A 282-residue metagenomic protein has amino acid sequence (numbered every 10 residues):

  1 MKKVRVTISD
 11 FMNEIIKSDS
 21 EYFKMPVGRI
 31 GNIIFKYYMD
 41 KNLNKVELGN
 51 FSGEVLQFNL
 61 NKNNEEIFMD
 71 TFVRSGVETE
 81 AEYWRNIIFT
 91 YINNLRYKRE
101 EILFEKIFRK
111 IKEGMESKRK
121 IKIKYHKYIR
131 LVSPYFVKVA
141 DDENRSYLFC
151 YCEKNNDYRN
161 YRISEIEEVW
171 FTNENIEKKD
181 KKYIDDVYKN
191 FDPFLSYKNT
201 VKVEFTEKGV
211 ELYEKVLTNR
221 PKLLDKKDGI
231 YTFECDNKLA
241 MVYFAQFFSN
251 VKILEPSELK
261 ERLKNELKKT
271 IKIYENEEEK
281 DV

Functional and structural regions predicted by a protein language model:
M1-F11, D40-N64: Short Lys/Arg-rich basic patches
K3, V55, K120, T200 (+1 more regions): Intrinsic-disorder/low-complexity, polar/charged segments enriched in Ser/Thr/Lys/Arg/Asp/Glu/Gln
R5-T7, Q57-N59, L131, E204 (+1 more regions): Generic structural detector for well-ordered beta-strands
S9-R29, N63-E82, N86: Surface-exposed, Lys/Arg-rich phosphate-binding patches that contact polyanionic backbones
K24-E47, E78-E101: Short, basic amphipathic alpha-helical segments that act as recognition/interaction helices in nucleic-acid-binding
N50-F68, I107, I111, E116-K118: Intrinsically disordered, low-complexity basic tails/linkers immediately adjacent to helix-turn-helix/homeobox/MYB/SANT
N93-V201: Core beta-strand-centered patch of the WYL/Sm-like small regulatory domain
D192-V282: Polybasic (Lys/Arg-rich)
